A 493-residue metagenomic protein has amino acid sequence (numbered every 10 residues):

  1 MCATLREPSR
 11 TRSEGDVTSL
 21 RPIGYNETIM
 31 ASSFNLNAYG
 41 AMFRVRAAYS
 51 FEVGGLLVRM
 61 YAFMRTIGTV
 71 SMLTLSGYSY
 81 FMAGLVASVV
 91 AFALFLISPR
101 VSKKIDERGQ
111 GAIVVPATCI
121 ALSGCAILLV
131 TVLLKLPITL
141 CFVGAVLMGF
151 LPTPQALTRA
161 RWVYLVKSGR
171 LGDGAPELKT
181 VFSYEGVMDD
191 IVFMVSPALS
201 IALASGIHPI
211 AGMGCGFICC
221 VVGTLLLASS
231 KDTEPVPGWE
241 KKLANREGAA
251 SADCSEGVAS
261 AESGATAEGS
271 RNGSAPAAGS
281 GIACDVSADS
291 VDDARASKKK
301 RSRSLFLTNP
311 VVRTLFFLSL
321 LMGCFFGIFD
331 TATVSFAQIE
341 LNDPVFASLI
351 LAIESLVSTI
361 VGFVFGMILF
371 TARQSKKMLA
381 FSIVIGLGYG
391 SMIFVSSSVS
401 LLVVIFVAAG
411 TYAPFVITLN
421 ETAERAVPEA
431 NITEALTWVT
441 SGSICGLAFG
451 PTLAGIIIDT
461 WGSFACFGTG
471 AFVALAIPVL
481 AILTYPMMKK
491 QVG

Functional and structural regions predicted by a protein language model:
N26-A48, D232-C324: Juxtamembrane intracellular "pre-TM" segments in multi-pass secondary transporters
A31-F95, S302, F306-A352: Helix-loop boundary and gating motifs at the non-cytosolic
L56, P137-P154, L320, S400-P414: Hydrophobic core of transmembrane alpha-helices in multi-pass small-molecule transporters, especially MFS/SLC-type
L96-Q110, A204, V361-Q374, I458: Helix-to-loop junctions at the C-terminal end of transmembrane segments in multipass secondary transporters
I120-K135, V384-S396: C-terminal ends and interior cores of transmembrane alpha-helices in multi-pass membrane transporters/permeases
P152-R170, T333, P414-V427: Intracellular juxtamembrane helix-capping segments at the cytosolic ends of symmetry-related transmembrane helices
S375-V416: C-terminal transmembrane helical hairpin of 12-TM major facilitator-type secondary transporters
A430-W461: A late C-terminal transmembrane helix in Major Facilitator Superfamily
